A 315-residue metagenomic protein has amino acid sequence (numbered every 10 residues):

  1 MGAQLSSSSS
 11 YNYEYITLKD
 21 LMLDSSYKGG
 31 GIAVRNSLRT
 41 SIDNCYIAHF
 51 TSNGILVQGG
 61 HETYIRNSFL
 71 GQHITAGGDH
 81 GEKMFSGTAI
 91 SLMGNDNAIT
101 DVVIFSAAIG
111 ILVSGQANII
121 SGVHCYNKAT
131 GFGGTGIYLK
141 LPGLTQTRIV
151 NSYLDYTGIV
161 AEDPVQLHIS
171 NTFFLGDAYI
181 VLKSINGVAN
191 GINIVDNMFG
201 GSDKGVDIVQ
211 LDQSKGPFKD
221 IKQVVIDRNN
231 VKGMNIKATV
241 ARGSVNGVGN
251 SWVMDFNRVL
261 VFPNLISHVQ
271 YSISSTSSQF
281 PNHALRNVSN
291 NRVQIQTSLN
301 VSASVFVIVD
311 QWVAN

Functional and structural regions predicted by a protein language model:
M1-S9, S25-A33, H49-L56, Q72 (+6 more regions): Extracellular beta-strand/beta-solenoid scaffold signature
S8-T17: Beta-solenoid repeat scaffold
E14, N36-S41, G60-Y64, N95-A98 (+5 more regions): Short "repeat-start/strand-capping" segments in structured domains, especially the N-termini of parallel beta-helix
T17, G31-T75: Compact, aliphatic and Gly/Pro-tolerant "microcore" segments centered on a short helix or tight beta-hairpin and their
S114-I119, V123-Q146: Acidic, glycine-rich loop-and-beta core segments that form the ion-binding/anion-interacting portion of active sites
Y179-V181, G187-V195, D203, N235-N315: Extracellular attachment/recognition segments
G191-A241: Leucine-rich solenoid repeat scaffolds
